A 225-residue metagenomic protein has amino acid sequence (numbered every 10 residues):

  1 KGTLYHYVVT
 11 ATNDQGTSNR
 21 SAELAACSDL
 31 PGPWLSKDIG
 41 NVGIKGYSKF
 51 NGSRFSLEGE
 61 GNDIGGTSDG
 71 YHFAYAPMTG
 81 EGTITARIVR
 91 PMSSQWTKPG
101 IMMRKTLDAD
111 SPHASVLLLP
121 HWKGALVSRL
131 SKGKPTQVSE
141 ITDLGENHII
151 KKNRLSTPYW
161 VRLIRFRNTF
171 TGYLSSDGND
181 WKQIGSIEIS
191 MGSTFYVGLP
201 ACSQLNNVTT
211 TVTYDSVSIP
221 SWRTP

Functional and structural regions predicted by a protein language model:
K1-Q15: Beta-strand-rich modules
K1-Y5, E23, V161, I219: Residue-level detection of beta-strand scaffold positions
T12-L30: Extracellular fibronectin type III
C27-P225: Extracellular glycan-recognition regions
